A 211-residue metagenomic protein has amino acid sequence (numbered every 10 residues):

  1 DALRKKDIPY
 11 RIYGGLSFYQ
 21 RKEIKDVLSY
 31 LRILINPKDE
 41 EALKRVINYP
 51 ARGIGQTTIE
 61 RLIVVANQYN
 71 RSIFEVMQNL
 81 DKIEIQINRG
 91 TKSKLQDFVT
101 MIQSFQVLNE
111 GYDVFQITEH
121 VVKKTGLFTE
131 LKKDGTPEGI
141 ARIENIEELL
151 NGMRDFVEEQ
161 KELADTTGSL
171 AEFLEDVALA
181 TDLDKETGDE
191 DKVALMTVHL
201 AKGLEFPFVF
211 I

Functional and structural regions predicted by a protein language model:
A2-P9, R21, L28-I211: Conserved helicase C-terminal RecA-like lobe
L16-Y19: Conserved phosphate-binding/catalytic loops in two-lobed NTP-binding clefts
